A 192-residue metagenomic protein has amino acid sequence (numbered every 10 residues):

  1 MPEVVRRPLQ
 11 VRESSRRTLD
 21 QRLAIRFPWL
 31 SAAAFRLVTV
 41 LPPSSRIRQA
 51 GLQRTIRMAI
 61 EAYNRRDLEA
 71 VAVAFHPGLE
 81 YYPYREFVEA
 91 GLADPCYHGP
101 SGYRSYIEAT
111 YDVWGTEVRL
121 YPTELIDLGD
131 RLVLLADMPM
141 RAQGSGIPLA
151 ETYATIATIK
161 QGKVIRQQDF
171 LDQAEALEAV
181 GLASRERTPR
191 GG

Functional and structural regions predicted by a protein language model:
M1-P77, S184-G192: Short, low-complexity N-terminal intrinsically disordered segments enriched in polar/charged residues
I56, Y63, F75, I107 (+2 more regions): Hydrophobic alpha-helical core bundles mediating ligand binding, dimerization, or RNAP-core interactions
A59, V71-A72, L79, Y103 (+3 more regions): Hydrophobic pocket/interface hotspot
L68-G129: A solvent-exposed, acidic/Ser-Thr-rich amphipathic alpha-helical stretch
V113, M140-A150: Short, cysteine-centered beta-strand-loop-beta hairpins and adjacent loop/turn segments enriched in charged/polar
L120-L125, M138-M140, T152-T158, Q168: Hydrophobic/aromatic beta-strand elements that line small-molecule binding cavities or substrate pockets in beta-rich
L128-M138: A short hydrophobic beta-strand element
E175-S184: A short, polar/charged loop-to-alpha-helix boundary motif
